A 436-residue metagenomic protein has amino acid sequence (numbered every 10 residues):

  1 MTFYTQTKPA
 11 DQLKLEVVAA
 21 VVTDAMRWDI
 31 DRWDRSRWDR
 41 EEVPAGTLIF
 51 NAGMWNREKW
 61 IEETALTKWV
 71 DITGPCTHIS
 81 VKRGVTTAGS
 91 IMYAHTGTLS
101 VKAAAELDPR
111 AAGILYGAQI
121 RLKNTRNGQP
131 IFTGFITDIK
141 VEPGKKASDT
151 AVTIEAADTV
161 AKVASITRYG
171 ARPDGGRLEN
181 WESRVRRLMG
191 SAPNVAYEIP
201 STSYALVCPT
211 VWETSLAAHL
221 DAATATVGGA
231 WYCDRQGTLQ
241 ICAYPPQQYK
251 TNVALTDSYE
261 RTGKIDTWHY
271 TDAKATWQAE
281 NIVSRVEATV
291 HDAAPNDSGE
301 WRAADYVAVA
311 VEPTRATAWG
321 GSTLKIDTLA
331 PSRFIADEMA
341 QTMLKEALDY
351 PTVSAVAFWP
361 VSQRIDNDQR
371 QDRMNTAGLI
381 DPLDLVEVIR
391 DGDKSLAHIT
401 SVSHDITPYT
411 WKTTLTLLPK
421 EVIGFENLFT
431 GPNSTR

Functional and structural regions predicted by a protein language model:
M1-T73, D221, A225, A230 (+3 more regions): Acidic, small/polar-enriched beta strand-loop surface segments
T2-E16, D34, P44, T87-A88 (+4 more regions): Surface-exposed cap/loop segments at beta↔alpha junctions
N56-R57, I61-L66, V70-T73, S80-M92 (+2 more regions): N-terminal assembly/attachment segments of tailed bacteriophage virion structural proteins
W69, P130-F135, T153, T323 (+2 more regions): Well-ordered beta-strand positions in beta-sheet-rich domains
T77-G89, T137-K145, T400-I406: Short amphipathic beta-strand and strand-loop transition segments with alternating hydrophobic
R83, T87-L107, D149-K162, A223 (+4 more regions): Oligomerization/assembly interface segments of phage tail-like spikes and tubes
E106-G113, S201, R373-L379: Short, surface-exposed secondary-structure edge patches
K145-A279: Charged- and aromatic-enriched interaction segments used to assemble and dock large macromolecular complexes
